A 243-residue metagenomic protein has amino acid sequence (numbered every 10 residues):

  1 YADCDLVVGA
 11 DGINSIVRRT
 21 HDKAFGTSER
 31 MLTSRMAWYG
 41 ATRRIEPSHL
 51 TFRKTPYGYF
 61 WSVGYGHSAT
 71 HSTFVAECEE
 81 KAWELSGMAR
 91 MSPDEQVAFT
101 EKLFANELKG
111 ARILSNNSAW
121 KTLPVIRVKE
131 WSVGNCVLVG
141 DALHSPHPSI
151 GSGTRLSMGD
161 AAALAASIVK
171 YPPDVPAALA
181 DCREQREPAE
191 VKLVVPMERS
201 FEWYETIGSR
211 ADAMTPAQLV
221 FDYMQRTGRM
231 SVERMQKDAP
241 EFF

Functional and structural regions predicted by a protein language model:
Y1-L123, R127: Conserved FAD-binding catalytic core of PHBH/FMO-like flavoproteins
A2, G134, P173: Structured loop/turn residues at beta-strand edges in well-structured enzyme cores
A10, V139-D141, G159: Active-site flanking residues adjacent to catalytic metal/cofactor-binding acidic residues
T20-H21, I150, V194-M197: Short, flexible helix/strand-to-coil boundary loops that buttress conserved ligand/catalytic motifs in alpha/beta
V75, M158-A165: Structural motif of enzymes handling amino- and sulfur-group chemistry
T122-H144, V191: FAD-binding beta-loop-beta segment adjacent to the flavin cofactor pocket
P148-D160: A conserved FAD-binding loop/helix module that cradles the flavin
A166-F243: C-terminal helical "tail/cap" subdomain of flavin- and related membrane-associated enzymes
